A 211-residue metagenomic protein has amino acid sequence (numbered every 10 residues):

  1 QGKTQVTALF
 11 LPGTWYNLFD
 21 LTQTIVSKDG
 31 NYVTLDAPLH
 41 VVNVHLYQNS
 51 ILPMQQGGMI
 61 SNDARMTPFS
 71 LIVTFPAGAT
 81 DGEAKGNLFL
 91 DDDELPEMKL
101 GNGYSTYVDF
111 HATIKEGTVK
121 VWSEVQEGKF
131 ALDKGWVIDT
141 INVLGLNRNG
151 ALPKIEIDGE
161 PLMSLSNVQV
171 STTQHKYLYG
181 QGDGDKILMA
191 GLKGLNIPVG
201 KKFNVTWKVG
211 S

Functional and structural regions predicted by a protein language model:
Q1-P161, L165, G191-G200: Catalytic core of carbohydrate-active enzymes
Q169-I187: Extended, solvent-exposed segments with strong compositional bias
K186-I187, G191-S211: Surface-exposed interaction regions enriched in Ser/Thr/Asp/Glu that occur as long low-complexity tracts or repetitive
